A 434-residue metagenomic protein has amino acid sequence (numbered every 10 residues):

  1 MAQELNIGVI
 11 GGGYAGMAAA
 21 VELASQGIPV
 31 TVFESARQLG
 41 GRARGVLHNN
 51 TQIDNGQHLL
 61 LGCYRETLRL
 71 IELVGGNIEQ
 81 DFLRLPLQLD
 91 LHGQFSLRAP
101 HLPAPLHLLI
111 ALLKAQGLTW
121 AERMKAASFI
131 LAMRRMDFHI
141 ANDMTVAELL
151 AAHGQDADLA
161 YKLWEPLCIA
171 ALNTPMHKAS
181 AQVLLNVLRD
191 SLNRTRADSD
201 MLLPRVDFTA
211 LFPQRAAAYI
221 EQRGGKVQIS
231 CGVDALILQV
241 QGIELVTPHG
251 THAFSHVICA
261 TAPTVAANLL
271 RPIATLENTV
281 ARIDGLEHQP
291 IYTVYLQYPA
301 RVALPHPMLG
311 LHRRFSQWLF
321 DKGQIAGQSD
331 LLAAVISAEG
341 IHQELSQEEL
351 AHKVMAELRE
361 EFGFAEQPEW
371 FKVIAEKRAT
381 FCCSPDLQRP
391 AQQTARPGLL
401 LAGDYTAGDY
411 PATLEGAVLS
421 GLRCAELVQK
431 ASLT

Functional and structural regions predicted by a protein language model:
L5-V32: N-terminal Rossmann-like FAD-binding beta1-loop-alpha1 element of flavoenzymes
A24-H48: Glycine-rich FAD pyrophosphate-binding loop
Q26, C231-E348, H352, A356-F362 (+1 more regions): Mid-domain catalytic core of redox enzymes that form a hydrophobic substrate pocket/lid adjacent to a catalytic redox
R44-G62, L131-R134: Glycine-rich active-site loop/strand segments that organize a redox cofactor
Y64-L68, E72, N77-A181, L185: Mobile amphipathic helical/loop "lid" adjacent to a hydrophobic cofactor/ligand pocket
Q80-F82, Q228, I291, F364-A375: A short coil-to-beta-strand element that immediately follows conserved catalytic motifs
V187-G242: Helical element adjacent to the flavin cofactor pocket in flavoenzyme catalytic cores
W318-T434: Conserved flavin/dinucleotide-binding core of flavoenzymes
